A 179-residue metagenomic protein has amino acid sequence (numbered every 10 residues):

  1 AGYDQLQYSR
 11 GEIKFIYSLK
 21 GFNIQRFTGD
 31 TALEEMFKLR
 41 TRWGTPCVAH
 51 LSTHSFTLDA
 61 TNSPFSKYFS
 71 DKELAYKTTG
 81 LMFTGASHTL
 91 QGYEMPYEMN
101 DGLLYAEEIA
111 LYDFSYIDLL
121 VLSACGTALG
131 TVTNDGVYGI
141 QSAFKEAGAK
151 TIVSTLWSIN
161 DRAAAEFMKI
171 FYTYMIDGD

Functional and structural regions predicted by a protein language model:
A1-D179: Catalytic cores of enzymes
